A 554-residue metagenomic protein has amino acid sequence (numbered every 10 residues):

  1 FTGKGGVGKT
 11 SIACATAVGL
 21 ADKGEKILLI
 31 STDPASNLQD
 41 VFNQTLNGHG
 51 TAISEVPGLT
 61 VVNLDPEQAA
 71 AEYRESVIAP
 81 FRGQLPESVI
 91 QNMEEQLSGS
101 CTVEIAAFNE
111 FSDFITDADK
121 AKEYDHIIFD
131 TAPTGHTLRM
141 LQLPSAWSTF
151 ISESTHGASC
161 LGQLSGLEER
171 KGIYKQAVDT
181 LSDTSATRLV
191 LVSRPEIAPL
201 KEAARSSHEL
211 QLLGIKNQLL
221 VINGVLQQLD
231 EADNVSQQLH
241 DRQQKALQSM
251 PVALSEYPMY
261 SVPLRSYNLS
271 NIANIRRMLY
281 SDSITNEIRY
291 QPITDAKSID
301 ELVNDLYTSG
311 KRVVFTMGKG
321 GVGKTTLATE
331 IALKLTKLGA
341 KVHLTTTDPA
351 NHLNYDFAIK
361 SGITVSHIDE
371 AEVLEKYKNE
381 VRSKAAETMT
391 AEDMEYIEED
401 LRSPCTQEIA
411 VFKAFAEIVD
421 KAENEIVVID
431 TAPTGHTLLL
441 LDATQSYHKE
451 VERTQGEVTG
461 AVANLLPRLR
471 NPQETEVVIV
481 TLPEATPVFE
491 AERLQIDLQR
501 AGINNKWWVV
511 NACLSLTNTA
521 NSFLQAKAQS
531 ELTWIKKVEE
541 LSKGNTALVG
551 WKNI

Functional and structural regions predicted by a protein language model:
F1, T16-L20, L29-P34, L38 (+13 more regions): Short, structured motif recognition centered on aromatic/hydrophobic residues
K4-L64, T131, L141-S145, F315-V373 (+1 more regions): Walker A/P-loop NTP-binding active-site region of P-loop NTPases, recognizing the glycine-rich GxxxxGKT/S
L20-K23, I53-E55, D117-K122, L181-S185 (+6 more regions): Conserved catalytic network of the ASCE P-loop NTPase/AAA+ motor domain
L29, S36-T102, N351-R402: P-loop NTPase motor core
P34-N37, P66-A70, P133-H136, S145 (+9 more regions): Conserved nucleotide-binding/hydrolysis micro-motifs of P-loop NTPases
T45, V178-V314, R470-E474, L482-I554: C-terminal lobe/tail of nucleotide-utilizing enzymes
H49-V61, E123, S255-P258, I359-V365 (+3 more regions): A short helix-to-beta-strand connector/capping loop
R82-V192, E196-A198, E202-R205, T388-T486 (+1 more regions): Phosphate/Mg2+-binding loops and adjacent switch elements in nucleotide/diphosphate-handling enzyme cores
